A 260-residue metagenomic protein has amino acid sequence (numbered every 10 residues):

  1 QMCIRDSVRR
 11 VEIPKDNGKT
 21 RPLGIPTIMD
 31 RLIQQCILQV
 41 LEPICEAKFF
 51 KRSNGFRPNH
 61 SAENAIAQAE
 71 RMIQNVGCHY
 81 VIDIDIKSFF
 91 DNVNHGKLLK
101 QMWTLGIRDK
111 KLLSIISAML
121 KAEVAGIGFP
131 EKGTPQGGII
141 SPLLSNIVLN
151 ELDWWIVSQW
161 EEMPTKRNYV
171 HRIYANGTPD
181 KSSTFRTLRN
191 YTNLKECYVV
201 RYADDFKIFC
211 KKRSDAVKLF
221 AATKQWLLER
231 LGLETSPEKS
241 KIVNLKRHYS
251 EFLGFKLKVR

Functional and structural regions predicted by a protein language model:
M2-I4: Short, small-residue-biased leader/transition segments that mark boundaries at the very start of proteins
D6-L32, K48-S61, E123-I147, N168-Y174 (+2 more regions): Short, conserved non-catalytic motifs in the polymerase core
I13, G24, E63-M102: Conserved catalytic palm subdomain of right-hand nucleotidyl-transferase polymerases, strongest for RNA-directed enzymes
I28-M29, I33-C36, I66, Y80: Duplex nucleic acid-engaging cores and interfaces of nucleic-acid transaction enzymes
L38-F49, L112, P142-T223, R230: Active-site palm subdomain of RNA-directed nucleic acid polymerases
R108-S117: Acidic/histidine metal-binding catalytic segments
K121, G126, L231-R260: A conserved non-catalytic segment of reverse transcriptases and RNA-directed RNA polymerases corresponding to the late
